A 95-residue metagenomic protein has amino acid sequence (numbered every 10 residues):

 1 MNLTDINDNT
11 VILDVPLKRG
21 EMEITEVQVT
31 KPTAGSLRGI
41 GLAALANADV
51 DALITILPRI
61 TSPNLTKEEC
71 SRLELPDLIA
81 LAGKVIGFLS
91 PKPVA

Functional and structural regions predicted by a protein language model:
N2-A95: Short, surface-exposed, charged amphipathic helix/loop patches that serve as local interaction elements
